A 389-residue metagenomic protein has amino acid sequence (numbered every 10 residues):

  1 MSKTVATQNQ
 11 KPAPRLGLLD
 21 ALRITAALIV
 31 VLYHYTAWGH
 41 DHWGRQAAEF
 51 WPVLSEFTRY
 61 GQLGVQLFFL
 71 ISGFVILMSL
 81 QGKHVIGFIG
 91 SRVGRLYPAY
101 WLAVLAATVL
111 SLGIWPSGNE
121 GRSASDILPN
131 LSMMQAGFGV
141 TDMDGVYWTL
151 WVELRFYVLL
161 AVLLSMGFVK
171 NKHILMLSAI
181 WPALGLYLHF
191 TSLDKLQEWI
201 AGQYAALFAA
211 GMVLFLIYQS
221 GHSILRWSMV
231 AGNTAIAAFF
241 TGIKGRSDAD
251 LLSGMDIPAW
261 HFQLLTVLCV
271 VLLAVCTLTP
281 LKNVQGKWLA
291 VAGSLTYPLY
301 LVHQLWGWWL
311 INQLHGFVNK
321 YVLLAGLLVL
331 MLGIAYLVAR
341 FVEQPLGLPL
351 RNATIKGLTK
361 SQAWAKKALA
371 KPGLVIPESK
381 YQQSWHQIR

Functional and structural regions predicted by a protein language model:
S2-L18, L32-F57, M78-G82, I86 (+6 more regions): Alpha-helical transmembrane segments in multi-pass integral membrane proteins
D20, I24-A27, V65, S72 (+4 more regions): Residues within membrane-spanning alpha-helices of integral membrane proteins, especially the hydrophobic core/packing
L22-V31, L102, M176-A183, N233-T234: Alpha-helical transmembrane segments
L28-V31, T108-V109, V158-M166, L186 (+1 more regions): Alpha-helical transmembrane segments of multipass membrane proteins
V30, F69, V75, V104 (+3 more regions): Helical transmembrane-bundle signal
W38-L63, G90, R95-V158, N171 (+4 more regions): Membrane-interface helix-loop-helix regions
P345-R389: Membrane-proximal cytoplasmic C-terminal regulatory module of class A 7TM GPCRs
